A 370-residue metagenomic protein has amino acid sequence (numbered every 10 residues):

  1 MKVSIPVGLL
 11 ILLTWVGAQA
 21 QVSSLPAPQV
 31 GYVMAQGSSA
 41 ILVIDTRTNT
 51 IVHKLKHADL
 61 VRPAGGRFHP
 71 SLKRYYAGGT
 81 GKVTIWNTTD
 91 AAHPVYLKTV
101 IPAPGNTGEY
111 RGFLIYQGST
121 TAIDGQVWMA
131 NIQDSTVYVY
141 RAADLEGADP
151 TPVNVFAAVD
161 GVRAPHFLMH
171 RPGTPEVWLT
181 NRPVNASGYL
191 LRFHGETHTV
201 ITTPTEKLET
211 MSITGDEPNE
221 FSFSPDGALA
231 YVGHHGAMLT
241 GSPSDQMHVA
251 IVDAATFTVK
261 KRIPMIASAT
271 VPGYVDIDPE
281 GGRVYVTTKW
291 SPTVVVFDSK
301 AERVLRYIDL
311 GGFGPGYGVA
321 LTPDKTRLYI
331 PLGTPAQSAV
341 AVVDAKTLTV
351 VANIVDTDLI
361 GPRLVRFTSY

Functional and structural regions predicted by a protein language model:
M1-V7: Bacterial N-terminal signal peptides that target proteins for export
V7-G8, A18: Cleavable N-terminal signal peptides
L13, Q19-Y370: Predominantly soluble domains enriched in secretory-pathway, periplasmic, or organellar proteins
